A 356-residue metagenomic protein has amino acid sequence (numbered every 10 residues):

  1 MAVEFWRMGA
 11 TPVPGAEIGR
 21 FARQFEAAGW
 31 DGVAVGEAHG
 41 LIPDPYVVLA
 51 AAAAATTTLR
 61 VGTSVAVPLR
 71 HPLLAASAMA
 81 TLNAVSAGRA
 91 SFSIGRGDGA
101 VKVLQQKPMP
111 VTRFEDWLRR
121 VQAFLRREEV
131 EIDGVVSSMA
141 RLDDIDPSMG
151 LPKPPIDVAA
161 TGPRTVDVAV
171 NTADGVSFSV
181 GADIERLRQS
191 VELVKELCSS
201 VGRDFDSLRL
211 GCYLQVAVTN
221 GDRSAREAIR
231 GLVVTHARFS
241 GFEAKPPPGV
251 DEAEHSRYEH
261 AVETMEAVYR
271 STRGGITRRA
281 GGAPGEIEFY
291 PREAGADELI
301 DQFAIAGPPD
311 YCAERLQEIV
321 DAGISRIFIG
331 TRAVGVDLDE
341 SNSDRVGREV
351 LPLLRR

Functional and structural regions predicted by a protein language model:
M1-G62, P154: N-terminal beta1-alpha1-beta2 module of alpha/beta enzyme domains
M1-G9, V33-V35, R60-V65, A90-I94 (+4 more regions): Hydrophobic faces of well-ordered beta-strands that scaffold small-molecule active sites in alpha/beta enzyme cores
V3-A16, S64-L73, G150-T161, V216-T219 (+1 more regions): Active-site mouth loops of central-metabolism enzymes
V13-F25, A75-A78, A160-V168, I229 (+1 more regions): Short, acidic/polar
G29, A52, L82, V121 (+7 more regions): Conserved, mostly hydrophobic/aromatic
G32-A55, V67, D98, V180-I184 (+1 more regions): Glycine-rich, proline-tolerant flexible connector loops at the mouths of alpha/beta enzymes
P68-T81, P108: Glycine-rich anion/phosphate-binding loops
K107-P147, L187, E192-E318: An alpha-helical appendage that flanks or caps ligand/catalytic pockets
